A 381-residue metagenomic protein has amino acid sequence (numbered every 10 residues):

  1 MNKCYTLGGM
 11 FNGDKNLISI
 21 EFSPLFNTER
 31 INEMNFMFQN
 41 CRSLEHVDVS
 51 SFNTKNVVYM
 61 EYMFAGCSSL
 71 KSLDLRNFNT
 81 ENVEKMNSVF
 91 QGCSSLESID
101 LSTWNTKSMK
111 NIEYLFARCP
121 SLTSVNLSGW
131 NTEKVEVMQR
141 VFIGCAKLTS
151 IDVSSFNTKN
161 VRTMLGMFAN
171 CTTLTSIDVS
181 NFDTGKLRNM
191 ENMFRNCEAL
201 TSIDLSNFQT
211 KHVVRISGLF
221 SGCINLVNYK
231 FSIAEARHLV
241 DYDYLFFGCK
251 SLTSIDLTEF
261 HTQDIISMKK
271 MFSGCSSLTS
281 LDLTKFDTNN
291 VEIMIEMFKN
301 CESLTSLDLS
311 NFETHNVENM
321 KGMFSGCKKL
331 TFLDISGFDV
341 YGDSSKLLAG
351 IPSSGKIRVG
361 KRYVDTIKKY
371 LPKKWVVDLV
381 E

Functional and structural regions predicted by a protein language model:
M1-Y5, K15-N32, R42-V58, S68-E84 (+12 more regions): Structural signature of tandem-repeat unit edges
G8-G9, N35-F36, V58-Y62, N87-S88 (+10 more regions): Register-specific detector for alpha-helical tandem repeat solenoids, activating on a conserved position within each
F272, F324, D343-S344, K368: Solvent-exposed, non-transmembrane amphipathic alpha-helical segments
M323, K346-G350, K356: Small/polar residue-rich beta-strand/coil "junction" motifs that cap repeat-based extracellular fibers
K346-L348, V364-V376: Short, aromatic/basic amphipathic alpha-helical patches
